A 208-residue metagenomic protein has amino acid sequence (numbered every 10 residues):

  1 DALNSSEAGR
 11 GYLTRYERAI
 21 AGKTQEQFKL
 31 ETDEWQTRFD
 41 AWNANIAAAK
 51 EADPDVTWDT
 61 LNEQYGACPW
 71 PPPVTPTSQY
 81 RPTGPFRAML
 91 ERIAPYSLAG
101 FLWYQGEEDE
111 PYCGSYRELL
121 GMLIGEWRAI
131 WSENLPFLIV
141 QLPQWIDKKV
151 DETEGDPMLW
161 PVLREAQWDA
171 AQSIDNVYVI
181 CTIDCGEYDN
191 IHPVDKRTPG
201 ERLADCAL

Functional and structural regions predicted by a protein language model:
D1-L208: Cell-envelope and extracellular/periplasmic
